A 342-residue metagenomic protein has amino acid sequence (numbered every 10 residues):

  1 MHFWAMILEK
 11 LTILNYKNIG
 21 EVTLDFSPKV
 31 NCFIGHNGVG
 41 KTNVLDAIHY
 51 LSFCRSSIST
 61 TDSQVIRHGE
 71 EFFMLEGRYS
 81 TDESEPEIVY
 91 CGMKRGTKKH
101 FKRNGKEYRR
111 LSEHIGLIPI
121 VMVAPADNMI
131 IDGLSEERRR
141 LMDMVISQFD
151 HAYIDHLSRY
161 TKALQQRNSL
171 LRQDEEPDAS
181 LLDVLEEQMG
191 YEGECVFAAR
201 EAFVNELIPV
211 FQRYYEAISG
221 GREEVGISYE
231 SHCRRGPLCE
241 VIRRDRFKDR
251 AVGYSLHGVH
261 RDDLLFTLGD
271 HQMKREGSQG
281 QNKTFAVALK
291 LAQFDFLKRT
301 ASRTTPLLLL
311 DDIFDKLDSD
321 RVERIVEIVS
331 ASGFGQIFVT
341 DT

Functional and structural regions predicted by a protein language model:
M1-H36, E176-Y191, C195-L307, K316 (+1 more regions): Conserved NTPase motor "head" modules and their coupling/switch loops across ABC/AAA+ ATPases, GTPases, and GHKL ATPases
K41: Conserved lysine of the Walker
H49: Helix-to-loop junction immediately C-terminal to a conserved catalytic motif
S52-E137, D143-F149, Y153, I208-R213 (+1 more regions): Nucleotide-state sensing region of NTPase/ATPase domains
G77, G335-T342: Structural recognition of the conserved hydrophobic beta-strand(s) that form the central parallel beta-sheet of P-loop
M129-I130, E136-D183, E187: Long, charged N-terminal accessory/stalk domains
D311-I313: Walker B catalytic acidic pair
